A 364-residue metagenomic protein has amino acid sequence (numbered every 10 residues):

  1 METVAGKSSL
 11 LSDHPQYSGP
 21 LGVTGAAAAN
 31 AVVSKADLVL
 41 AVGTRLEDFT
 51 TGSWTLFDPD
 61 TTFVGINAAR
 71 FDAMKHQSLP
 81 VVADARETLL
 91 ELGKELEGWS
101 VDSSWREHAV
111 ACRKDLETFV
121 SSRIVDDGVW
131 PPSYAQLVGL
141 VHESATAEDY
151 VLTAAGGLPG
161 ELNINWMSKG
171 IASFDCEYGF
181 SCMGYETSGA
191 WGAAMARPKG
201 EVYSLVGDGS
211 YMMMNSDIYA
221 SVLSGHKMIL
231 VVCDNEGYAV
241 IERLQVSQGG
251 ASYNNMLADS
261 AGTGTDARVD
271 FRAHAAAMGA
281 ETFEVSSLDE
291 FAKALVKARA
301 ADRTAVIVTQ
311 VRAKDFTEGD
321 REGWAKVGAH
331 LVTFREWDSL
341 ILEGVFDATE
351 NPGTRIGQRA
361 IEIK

Functional and structural regions predicted by a protein language model:
M1-V4, V64-N67, L230-D234: Short internal beta-strands
G6-H108, R299: Glycine-rich, acidic loop regions that bind phosphate or pyrophosphate groups
G6-K7, L38, T44-E47, A69-R70 (+4 more regions): Short glycine-rich anion-binding loops that position phosphate/pyrophosphate groups of nucleotides and phosphorylated
S12, R113-S188, A193-A194: Active-site diphosphate/adenylate-binding microenvironment
S18, V23-T24, F57, A73-M74 (+3 more regions): Thiamine diphosphate
G22-A29, V33, V81-A85, L89 (+9 more regions): Generic structural signal for well-ordered, non-membrane alpha-helical segments in soluble metabolic enzymes
V33-A36, L140-A147, A194-K199, K297-A301: Glycine-rich phosphate/diphosphate-binding loops that line cofactor/substrate pockets in enzymes
L38, Y150, E201-Y203: Structural motif
